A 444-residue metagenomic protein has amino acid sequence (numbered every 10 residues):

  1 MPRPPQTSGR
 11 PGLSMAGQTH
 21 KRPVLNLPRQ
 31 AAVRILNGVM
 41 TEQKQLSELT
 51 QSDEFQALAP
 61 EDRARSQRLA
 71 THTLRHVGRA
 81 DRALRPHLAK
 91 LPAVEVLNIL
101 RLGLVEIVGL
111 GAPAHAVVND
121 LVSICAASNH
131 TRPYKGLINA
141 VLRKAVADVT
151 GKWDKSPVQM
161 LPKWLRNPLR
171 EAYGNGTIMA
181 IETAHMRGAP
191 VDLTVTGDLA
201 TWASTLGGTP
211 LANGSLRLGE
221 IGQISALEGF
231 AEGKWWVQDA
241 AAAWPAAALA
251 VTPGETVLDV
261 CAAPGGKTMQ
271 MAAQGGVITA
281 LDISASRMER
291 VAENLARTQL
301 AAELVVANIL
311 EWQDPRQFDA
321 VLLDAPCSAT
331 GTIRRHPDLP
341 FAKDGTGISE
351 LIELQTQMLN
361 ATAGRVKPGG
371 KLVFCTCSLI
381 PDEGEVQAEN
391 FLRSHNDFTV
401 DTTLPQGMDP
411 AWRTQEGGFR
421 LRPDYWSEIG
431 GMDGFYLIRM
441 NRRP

Functional and structural regions predicted by a protein language model:
M1-P444: S-adenosylmethionine
